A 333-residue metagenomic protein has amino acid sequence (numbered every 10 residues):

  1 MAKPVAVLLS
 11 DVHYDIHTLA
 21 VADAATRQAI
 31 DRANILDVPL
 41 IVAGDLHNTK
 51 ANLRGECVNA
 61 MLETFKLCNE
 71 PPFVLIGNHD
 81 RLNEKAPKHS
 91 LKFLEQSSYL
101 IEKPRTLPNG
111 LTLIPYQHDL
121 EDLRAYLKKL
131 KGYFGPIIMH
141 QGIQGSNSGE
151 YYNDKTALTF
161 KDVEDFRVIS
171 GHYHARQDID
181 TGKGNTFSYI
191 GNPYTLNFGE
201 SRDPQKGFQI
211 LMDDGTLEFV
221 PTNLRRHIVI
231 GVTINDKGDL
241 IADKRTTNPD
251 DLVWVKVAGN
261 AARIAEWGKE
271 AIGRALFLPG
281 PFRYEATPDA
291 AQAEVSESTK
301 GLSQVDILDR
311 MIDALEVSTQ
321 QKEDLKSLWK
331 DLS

Functional and structural regions predicted by a protein language model:
A2, I35, M212-S333: Accessory, non-catalytic peripheral segments of nucleic-acid enzymes
A2-V5, V12-L107, K161-D165: Core catalytic region of metal-dependent phosphoesterases/phosphodiesterases, especially metallo-beta-lactamase-like
A6-L8, Y99-L100, L111, V168 (+2 more regions): Conserved beta-strand scaffold positions in the cores of enzyme catalytic domains, especially in NTP/NDP-utilizing
V7, G110-T112, Q209, I228: Conserved beta-strand elements of the Class I
S10-Y14, D45-H47, N78-D80, P115-H118 (+5 more regions): Active-site metal-binding loops of divalent metal-dependent hydrolases
P39-I41, P72-F73, L111, F134-I137 (+3 more regions): Hydrophobic beta-strand segments of well-ordered beta-sheets in folded domains
M61, L67, F73-I76, D80-F160 (+3 more regions): Conserved catalytic scaffold of divalent metal-dependent phosphoesterases
G149-L217: Conserved beta-sheet core of the metallophosphoesterase superfamily
